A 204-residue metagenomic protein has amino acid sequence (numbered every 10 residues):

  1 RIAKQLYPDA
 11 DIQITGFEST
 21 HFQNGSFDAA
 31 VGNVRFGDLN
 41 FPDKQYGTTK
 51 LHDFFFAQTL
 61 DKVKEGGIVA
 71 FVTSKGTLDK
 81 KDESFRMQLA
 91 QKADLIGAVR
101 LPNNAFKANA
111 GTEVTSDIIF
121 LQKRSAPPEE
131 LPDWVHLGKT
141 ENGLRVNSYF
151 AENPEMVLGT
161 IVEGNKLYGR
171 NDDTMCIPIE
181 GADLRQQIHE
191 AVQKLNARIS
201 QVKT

Functional and structural regions predicted by a protein language model:
R1-L39, T49, D61, S74-G76 (+1 more regions): Conserved S-adenosyl-L-methionine
F17, R100-N103, E155: Residues that form or immediately flank small-molecule/cofactor binding pockets and catalytic motifs
S19-F22, N104-A108, K166-L167: A short acidic, often aromatic-flanked loop/helix-cap motif at beta-alpha or helix-coil junctions that lines enzyme
N24-G25, D82-E83, A110, N171: Short secondary-structure transition/capping segments
R35, N103, R124: Flexible loop residues that form catalytic and substrate-binding hotspots at small-molecule/glycan-binding clefts
N40-K44: Short acidic, glycine/proline-rich loop/turn micro-motifs
G47-K107, V114-L121: Conserved Class I SAM-dependent methyltransferase catalytic core
A108-K203: Flexible, glycine-/basic-rich loop-and-beta segments that form/coincide with the SAM-dependent methyltransferase
